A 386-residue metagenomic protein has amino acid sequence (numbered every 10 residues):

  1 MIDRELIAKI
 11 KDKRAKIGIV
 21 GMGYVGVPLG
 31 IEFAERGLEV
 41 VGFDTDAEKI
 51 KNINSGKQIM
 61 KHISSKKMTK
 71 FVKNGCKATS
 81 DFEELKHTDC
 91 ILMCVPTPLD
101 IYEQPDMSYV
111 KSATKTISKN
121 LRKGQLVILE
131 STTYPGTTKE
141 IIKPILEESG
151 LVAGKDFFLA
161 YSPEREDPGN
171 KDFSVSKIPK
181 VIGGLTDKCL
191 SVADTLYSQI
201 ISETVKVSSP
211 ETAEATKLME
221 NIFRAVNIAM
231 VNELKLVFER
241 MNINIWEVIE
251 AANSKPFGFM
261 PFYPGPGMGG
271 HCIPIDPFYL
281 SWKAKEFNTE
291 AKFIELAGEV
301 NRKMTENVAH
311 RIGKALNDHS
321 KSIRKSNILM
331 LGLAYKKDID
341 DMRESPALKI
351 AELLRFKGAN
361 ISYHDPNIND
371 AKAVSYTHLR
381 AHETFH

Functional and structural regions predicted by a protein language model:
I2-K57, L329-A359: NAD(P)+-binding Rossmann beta1-loop-alpha1 motif at the extreme N-terminus of oxidoreductases
S65-D89, L99: A structured beta-alpha segment of the ubiquitous adenosine-cofactor-binding alpha/beta core
F82-T88, L121, V175, I323 (+1 more regions): A short, aliphatic-rich alpha-helical micro-motif
P98-R165: Rossmann-like NAD(P)(H) cofactor-binding subdomain of soluble oxidoreductases
P144-S162, E166-F259, K283-F287: Internal alpha-helical scaffold of NAD(P)-dependent oxidoreductase catalytic cores
P277, S281-F287, V300-L348, E352-L353: ATP-dependent carboxylate/acyl-activation modules
K336, S362-L379: Active-site rim loops that border cofactor/substrate pockets in soluble metabolic enzymes
H378-H386: Single conserved hydrophobic/aromatic residue that forms the stacking wall/gate of nucleotide- or nucleobase-binding
